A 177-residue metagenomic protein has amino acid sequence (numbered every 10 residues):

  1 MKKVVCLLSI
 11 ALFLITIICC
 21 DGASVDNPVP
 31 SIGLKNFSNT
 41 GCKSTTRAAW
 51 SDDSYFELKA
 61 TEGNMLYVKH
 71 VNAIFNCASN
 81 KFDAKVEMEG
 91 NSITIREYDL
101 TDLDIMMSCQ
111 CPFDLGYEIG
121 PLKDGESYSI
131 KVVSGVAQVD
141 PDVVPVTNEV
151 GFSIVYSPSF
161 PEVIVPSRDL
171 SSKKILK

Functional and structural regions predicted by a protein language model:
M1-V4: Positively charged n-region of N-terminal signal peptides that target proteins for export
T16-C19: C-terminal motif of bacterial Sec signal peptides marking the signal peptidase cleavage site
D21-A23: Bacterial signal peptide processing site
N27-K85: N-proximal, solvent-exposed amphipathic alpha-helical segments enriched in charged/polar residues
V68, M88-L100: Short, aliphatic-rich beta-strand segments
R96-I119: An anionic, turn-rich surface loop/hairpin at beta-sheet edges that serves as a generic interaction/coordination patch
T101-I105, S134-D142: Short acidic/polar inter-strand loop motif in beta-rich domains
G120-E126: Surface-exposed, short loops/turns at beta-strand junctions within beta-sandwich domains
